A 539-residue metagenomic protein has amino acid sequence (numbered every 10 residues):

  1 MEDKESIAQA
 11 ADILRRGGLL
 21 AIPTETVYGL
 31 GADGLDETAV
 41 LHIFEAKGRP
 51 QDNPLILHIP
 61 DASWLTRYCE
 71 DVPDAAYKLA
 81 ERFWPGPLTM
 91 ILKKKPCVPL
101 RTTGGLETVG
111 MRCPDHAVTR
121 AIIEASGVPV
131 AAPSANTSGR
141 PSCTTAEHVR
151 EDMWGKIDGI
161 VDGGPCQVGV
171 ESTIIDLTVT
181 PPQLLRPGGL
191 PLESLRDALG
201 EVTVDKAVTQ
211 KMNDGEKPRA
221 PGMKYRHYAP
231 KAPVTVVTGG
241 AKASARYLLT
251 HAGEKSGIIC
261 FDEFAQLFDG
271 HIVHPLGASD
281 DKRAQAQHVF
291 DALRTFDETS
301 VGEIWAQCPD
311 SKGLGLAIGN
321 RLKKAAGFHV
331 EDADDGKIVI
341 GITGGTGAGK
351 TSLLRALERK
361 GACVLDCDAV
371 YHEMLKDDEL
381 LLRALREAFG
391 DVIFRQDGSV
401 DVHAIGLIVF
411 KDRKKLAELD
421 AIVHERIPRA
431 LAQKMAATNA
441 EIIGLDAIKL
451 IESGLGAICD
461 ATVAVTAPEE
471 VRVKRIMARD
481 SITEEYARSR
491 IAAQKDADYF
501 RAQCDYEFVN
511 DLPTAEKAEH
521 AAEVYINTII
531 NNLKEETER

Functional and structural regions predicted by a protein language model:
M1-D334: Active-site-adjacent structural elements in enzyme catalytic cores
D3, A8, Q433-I442, G456-V465 (+2 more regions): NTP-dependent small-molecule kinase module
I340-I342: Hydrophobic anchor at the beta1->P-loop junction of P-loop NTPases
G345: P-loop (Walker A) phosphate-binding loop of NTP-binding proteins
A348: ATP-binding Walker
T351: Walker A/P-loop
E358-C367, L380: Post-Walker A helix-loop "phosphate-sensing" segment adjacent to the P-loop in P-loop NTPases
H372-N439: ATP-dependent small-molecule kinase phosphotransfer cores that center on conserved nucleotide phosphate-binding segments
